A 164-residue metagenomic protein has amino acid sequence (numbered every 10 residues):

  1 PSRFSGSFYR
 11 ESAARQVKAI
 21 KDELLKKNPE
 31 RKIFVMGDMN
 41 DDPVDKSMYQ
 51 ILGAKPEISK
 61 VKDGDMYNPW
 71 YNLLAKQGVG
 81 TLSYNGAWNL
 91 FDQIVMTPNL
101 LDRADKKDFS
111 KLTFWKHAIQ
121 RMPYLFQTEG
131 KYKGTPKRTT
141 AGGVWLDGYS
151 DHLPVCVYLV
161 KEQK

Functional and structural regions predicted by a protein language model:
P1-G6: Active-site His/acidic residue clusters
S7-E11, K60: Short, conserved loop/turn and helix-capping segments at secondary-structure boundaries that abut family-defining
E11, R15-D22, Q93: Solvent-exposed, polar/charged alpha-helical surfaces in well-ordered, non-transmembrane soluble domains, broadly
D22-I33, N40-K164: Metal-dependent phosphoester-hydrolase catalytic domains
